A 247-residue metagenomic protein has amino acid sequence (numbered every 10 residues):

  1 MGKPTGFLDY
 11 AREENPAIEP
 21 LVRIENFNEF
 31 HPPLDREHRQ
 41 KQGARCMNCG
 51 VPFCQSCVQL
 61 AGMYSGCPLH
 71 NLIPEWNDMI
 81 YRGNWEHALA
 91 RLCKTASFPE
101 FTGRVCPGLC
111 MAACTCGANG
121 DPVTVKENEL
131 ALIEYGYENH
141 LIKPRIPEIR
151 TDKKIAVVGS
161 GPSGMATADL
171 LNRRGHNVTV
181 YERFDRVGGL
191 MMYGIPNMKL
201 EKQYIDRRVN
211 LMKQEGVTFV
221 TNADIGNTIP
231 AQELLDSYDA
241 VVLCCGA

Functional and structural regions predicted by a protein language model:
M1-K154, A240-A247: Ferredoxin-type iron-sulfur electron-transfer modules and their immediate structural context
H87, I149, K154-V158, D206-A247: Feature captures the FAD/FMN-dependent oxidoreductase FAD-binding
S97, G161-P162, R186: Residue-level detector of alpha-helix initiation sites
G117-V125, I195-D206, T221, I225-Q232: Short beta-strand to alpha-helix junction loop
K154-T179: N-terminal Rossmann-like FAD-binding beta1-loop-alpha1 element of flavoenzymes
N177-V180, F184-V220: Rossmann-like dinucleotide-binding cores of NAD(P)H-dependent redox enzymes
